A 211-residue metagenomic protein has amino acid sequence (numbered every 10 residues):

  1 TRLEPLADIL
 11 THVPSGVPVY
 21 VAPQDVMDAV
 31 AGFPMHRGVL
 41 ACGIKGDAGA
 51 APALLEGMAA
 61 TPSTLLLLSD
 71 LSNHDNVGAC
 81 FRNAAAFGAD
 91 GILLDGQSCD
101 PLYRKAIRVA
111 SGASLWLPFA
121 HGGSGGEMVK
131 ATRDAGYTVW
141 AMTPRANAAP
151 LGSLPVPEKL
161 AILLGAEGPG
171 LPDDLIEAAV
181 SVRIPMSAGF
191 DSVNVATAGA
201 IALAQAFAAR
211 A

Functional and structural regions predicted by a protein language model:
T1-P34: N-terminal positively charged helical leader segments and presequences
R2-E4, H12-P14, P52-N147: RNA substrate-binding interface of SAM-dependent RNA methyltransferases
A22-P23, S69, D95-G96, P118 (+1 more regions): Short beta->alpha connector loops at strand-helix junctions that form conserved, small/polar/Pro-enriched
Q24-V30, G49, S124-V129, N147-A148 (+1 more regions): A short acidic, often aromatic-flanked loop/helix-cap motif at beta-alpha or helix-coil junctions that lines enzyme
G32-T61, S98: Acidic/glycine-rich phosphate/pyrophosphate-binding loops and surrounding catalytic core that coordinate Mg2+
A41, N83-F87, P101-S114, D173-A211: Structured adenosyl-cofactor binding patch, chiefly the S-adenosyl-L-methionine
W140-F190: Active-site/ligand-binding-proximal alpha/beta "capping" segment
